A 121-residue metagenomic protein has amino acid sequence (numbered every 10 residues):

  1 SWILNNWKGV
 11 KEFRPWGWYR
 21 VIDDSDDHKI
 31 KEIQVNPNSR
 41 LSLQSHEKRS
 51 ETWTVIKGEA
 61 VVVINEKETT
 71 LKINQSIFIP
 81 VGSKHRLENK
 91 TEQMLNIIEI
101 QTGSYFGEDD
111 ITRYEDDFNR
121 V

Functional and structural regions predicted by a protein language model:
S1-R14, R86-V121: Double-stranded beta-helix
W7-S50, Y105: A short glycine-rich, His/Asp/Glu-containing loop-to-beta-strand
N36, K48, V55, P80-G82 (+1 more regions): A short, compositionally biased micro-patch
S39, K48-R49, K67, S83-K84 (+1 more regions): A generic "binding-loop/recognition-motif" signal
L41, K67-T69, D110: Short beta-strand segments
H46-E66: Glycine- and acidic-residue-biased ligand/ion/polar-headgroup-sensing regions
N65-K84: Short acidic-glycine-tyrosine-enriched beta hairpin
